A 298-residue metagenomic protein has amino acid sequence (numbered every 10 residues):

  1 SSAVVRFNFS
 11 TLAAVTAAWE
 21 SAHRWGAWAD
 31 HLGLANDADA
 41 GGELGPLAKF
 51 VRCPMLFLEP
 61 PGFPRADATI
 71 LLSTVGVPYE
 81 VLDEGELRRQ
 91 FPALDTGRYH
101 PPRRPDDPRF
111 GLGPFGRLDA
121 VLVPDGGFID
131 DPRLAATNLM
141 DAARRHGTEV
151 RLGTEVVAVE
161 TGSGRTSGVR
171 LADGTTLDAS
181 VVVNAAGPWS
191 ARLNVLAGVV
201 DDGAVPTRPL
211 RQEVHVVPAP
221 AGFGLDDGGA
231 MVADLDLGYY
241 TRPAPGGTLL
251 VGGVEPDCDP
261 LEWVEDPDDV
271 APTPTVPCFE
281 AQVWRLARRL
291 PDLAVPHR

Functional and structural regions predicted by a protein language model:
S2-D107, G238-Y239: Dinucleotide-binding Rossmann-like beta1-alpha1 core, especially the glycine-rich loop that anchors the ADP
R6, A27-R52, E160, R165-T166 (+1 more regions): Active-site substrate-recognition segment that forms the wall of the catalytic cavity or substrate channel
T16-A17, F57-P64, L122-D141, R151 (+1 more regions): Short beta-strand to alpha-helix junction loop
E59, R170-A172, G252: Beta-strand residues in well-ordered beta-sheet regions across diverse protein folds
D83, L152-T154, H297: Short loop/edge segments at beta-strand edges and connector loops that shape dinucleotide/nucleotide cofactor-binding
R88, G168-R170, L250: General beta-strand recognition
A93-G113, R288-R298: FAD-binding beta-loop-beta segment adjacent to the flavin cofactor pocket
F110-V181, A185, W189: Helical element adjacent to the flavin cofactor pocket in flavoenzyme catalytic cores
